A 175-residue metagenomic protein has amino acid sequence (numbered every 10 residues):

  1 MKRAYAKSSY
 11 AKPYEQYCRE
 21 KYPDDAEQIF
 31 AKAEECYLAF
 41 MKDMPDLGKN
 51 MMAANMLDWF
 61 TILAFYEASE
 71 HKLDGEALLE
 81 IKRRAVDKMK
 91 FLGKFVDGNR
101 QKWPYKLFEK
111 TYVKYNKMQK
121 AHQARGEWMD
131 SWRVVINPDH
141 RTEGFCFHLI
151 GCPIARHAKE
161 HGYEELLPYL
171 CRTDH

Functional and structural regions predicted by a protein language model:
M1-K72: N-terminal, charged low-complexity regulatory/assembly segments
Y22-P23, D74, C152, D174: Helix N-terminus capping/helix-initiation residues
L57-Y163, L167: Amphipathic interaction/junction segments at domain boundaries or subunit interfaces
P168, R172-H175: C-terminal structured interaction module
